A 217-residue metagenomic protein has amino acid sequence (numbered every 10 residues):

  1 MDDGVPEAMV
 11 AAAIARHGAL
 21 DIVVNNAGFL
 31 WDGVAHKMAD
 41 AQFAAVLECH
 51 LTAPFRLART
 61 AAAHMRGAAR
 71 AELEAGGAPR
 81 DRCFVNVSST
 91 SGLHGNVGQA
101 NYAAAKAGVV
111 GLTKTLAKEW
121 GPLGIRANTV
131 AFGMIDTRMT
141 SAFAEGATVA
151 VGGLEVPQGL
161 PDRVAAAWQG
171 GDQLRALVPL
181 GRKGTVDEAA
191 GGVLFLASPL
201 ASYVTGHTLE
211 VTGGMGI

Functional and structural regions predicted by a protein language model:
D3, T129, V151-L200, V204 (+1 more regions): C-terminal helical subdomain
W31, A131-A142, G146, A150-G159: Short, flexible catalytic-loop segment of classical short-chain dehydrogenase/reductase
V34-A35, A39-L47, L174: Substrate-binding pocket helix/loop in short-chain dehydrogenase/reductase
H36, H94-A100, P122, G181 (+2 more regions): Active-site loop immediately N-terminal to the catalytic Tyr-X3-Lys motif of short-chain dehydrogenase/reductase
A58, A105, T113: Active-site helix of classical SDR
S89: Residue(s) in the substrate-gating loop at a strand-loop-helix junction that position the organic substrate next
G121, R126, V204-G206: Short, small/polar-rich loop/turn modules that mediate ligand/substrate recognition or access, typified
